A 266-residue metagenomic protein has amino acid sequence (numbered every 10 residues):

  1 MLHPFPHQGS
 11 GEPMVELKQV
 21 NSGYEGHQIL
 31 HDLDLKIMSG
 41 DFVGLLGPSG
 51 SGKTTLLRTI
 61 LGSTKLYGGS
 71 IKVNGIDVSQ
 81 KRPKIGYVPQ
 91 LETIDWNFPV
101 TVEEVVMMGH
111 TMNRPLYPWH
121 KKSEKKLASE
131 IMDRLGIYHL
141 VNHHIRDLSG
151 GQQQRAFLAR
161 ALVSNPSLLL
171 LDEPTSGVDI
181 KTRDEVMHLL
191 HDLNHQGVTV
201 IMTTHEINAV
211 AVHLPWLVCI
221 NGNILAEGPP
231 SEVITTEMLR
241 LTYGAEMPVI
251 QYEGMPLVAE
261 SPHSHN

Functional and structural regions predicted by a protein language model:
V15, L30-D32: Conserved structural motif at the start of ABC-family nucleotide-binding domains
L61: Helix-to-loop junction immediately C-terminal to a conserved catalytic motif
L66-K81: Conserved ABC transporter NBD signature motif
K121-L140: Conserved ABC ATPase "signature" region
H144-L148, Q152: Conserved ABC ATPase signature
L169-D172: Catalytic Walker B motif of ABC-type/P-loop ATPase nucleotide-binding domains
T236, L241-N266: ABC ATPase nucleotide-binding domains
